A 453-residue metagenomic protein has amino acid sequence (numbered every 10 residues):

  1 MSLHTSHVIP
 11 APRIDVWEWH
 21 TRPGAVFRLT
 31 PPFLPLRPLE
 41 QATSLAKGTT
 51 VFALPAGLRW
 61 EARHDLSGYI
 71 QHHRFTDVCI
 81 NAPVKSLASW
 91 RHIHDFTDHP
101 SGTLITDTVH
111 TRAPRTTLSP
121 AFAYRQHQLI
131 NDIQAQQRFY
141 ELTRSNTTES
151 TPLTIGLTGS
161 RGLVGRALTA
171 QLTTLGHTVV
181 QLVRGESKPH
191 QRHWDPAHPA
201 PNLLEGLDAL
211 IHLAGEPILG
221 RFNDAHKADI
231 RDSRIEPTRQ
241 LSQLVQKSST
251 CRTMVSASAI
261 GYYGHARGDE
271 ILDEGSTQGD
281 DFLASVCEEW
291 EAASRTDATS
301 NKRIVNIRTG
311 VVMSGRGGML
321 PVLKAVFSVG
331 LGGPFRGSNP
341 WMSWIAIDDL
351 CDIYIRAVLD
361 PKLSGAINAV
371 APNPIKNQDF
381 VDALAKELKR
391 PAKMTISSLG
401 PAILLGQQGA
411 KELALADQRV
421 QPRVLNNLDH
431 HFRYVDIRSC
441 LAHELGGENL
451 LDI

Functional and structural regions predicted by a protein language model:
M1-T43: Hydrophobic ligand-binding cavity/cleft-lining segments
F27-R28, P32-L36, Q41-L104, H110-R112: Hydrophobic-ligand binding "helix-grip"
E149-L153, D360-Q408, E448-I453: Mid/C-terminal beta-alpha module of Rossmann-like enzyme folds, strongest in SDR-family dehydrogenases/epimerases
R192-P237: NAD(P)H-binding glycine-rich loop region in Rossmannoid oxidoreductase-like domains and their noncatalytic homologs
R239-D281: Conserved Rossmann-fold NAD(P)-dependent oxidoreductase catalytic core, especially the SDR/UDP-sugar
V286, G317-V322, F335-R356, G365: Substrate-positioning beta->alpha
A298, G310-W341, L384: NAD(P)-dependent short-chain dehydrogenase/reductase
S300-K302, M313-V322, A357-I367, L451: Glycine/proline-rich active-site loop of Rossmann-fold NAD(P)-dependent oxidoreductases
